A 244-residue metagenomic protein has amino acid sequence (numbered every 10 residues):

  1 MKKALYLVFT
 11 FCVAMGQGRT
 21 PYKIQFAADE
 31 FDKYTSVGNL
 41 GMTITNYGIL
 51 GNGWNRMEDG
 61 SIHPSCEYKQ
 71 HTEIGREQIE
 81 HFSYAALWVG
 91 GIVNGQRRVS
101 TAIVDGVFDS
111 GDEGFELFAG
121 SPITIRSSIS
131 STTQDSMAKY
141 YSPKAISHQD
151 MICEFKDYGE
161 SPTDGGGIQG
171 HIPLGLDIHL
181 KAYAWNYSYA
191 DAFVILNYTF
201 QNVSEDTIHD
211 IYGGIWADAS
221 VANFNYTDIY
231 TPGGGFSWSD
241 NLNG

Functional and structural regions predicted by a protein language model:
A4-V13: Sec-dependent N-terminal signal peptides
G16-G244: A long-range scaffold signal marking pre-active-site subdomains of enzyme folds
